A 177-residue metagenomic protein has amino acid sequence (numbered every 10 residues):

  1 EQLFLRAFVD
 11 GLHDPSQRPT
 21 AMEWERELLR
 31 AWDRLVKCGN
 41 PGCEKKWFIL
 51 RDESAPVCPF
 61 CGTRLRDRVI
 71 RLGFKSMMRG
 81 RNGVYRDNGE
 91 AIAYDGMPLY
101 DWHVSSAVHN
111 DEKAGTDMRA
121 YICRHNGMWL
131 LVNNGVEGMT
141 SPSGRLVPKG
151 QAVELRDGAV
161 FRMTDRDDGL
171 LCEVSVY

Functional and structural regions predicted by a protein language model:
E1-P19, R26-L28: C-terminal lobe helix-coil module of Hanks-type protein kinase domains
M22, L28-G39: C-terminal accessory/connector segments of nucleic-acid motor ATPases
R34, C61-D67: Glycine/threonine-rich ATP-lid/beta-loop region of ATP-binding domains
C38-C43, A55-C61: Short cysteine-rich clusters marking metal-coordination/redox-active sites
G42-E53, L65-R68: Cys/His-rich microdomains that often coordinate metals
D67-Y121: N-terminal beta-hairpin/loop module of FHA
L130-G135: Asparagine-centered strand-capping/turn motif at beta-strand->loop junctions
S141-Y177: C-terminal boundary/linker segments immediately following FHA domains
